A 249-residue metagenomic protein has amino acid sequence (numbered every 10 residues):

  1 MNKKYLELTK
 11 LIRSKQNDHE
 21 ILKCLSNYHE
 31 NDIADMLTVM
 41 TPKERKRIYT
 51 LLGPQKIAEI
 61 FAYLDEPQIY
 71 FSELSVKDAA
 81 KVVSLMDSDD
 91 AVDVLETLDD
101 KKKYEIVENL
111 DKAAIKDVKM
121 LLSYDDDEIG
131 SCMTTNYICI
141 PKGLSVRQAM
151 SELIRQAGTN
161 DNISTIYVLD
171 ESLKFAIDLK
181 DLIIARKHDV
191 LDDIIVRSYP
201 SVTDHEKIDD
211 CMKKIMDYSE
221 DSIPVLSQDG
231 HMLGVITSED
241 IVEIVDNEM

Functional and structural regions predicted by a protein language model:
M1-M249: Hydrophobic packing positions in regular secondary-structure scaffolds
